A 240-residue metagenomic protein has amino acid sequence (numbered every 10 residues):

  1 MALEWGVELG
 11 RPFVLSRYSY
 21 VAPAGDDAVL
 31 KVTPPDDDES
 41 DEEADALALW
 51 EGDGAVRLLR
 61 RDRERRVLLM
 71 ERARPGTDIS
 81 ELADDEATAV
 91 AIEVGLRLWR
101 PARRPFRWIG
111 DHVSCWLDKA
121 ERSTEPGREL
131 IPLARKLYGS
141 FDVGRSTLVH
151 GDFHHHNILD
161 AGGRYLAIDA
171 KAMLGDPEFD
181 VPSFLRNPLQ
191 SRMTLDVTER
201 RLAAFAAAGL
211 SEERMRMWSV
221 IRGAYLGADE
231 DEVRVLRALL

Functional and structural regions predicted by a protein language model:
M1-A55, R164, L240: Conserved NTP-binding catalytic cores of kinases and kinase-like/nucleotidyltransferase enzymes across multiple kinase
V14, Y18-G25, V29-L30, L58 (+1 more regions): Active-site acidic catalytic loop and adjacent metal/ATP-binding pocket of ATP-dependent phosphoryl transfer enzymes
D27-L69, T77-L98: A conserved alpha-helical element in kinase catalytic cores
R100-G151, A161: An alpha-helical support segment within catalytic cores of ATP-dependent transferases
D160-A203, A207-E213: Active-site Asp-x-Gly
M217-A224: Small/polar glycine-rich anion-binding or flexible loop at a beta-alpha turn
L226-L240: ATP/Mg2+ or Mg2+-diphosphate-binding catalytic cores that bind nucleotide phosphates or diphosphates via glycine-rich
